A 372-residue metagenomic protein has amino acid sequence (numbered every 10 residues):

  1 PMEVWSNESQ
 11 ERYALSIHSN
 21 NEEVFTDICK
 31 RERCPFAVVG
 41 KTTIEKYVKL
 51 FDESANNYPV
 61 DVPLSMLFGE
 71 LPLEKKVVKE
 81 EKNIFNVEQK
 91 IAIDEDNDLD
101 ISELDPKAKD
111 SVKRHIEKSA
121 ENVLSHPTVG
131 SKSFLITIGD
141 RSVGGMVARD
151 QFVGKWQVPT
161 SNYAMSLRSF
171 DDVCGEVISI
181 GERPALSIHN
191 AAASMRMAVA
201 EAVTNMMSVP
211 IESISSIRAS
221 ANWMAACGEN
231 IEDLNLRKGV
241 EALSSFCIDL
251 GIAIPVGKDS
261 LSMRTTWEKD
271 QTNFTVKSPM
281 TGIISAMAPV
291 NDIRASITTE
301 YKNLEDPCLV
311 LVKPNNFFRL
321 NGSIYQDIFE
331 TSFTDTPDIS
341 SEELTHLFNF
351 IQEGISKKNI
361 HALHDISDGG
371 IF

Functional and structural regions predicted by a protein language model:
P1-F372: Glycine/proline-enriched, intrinsically flexible loops and inter-domain linkers
